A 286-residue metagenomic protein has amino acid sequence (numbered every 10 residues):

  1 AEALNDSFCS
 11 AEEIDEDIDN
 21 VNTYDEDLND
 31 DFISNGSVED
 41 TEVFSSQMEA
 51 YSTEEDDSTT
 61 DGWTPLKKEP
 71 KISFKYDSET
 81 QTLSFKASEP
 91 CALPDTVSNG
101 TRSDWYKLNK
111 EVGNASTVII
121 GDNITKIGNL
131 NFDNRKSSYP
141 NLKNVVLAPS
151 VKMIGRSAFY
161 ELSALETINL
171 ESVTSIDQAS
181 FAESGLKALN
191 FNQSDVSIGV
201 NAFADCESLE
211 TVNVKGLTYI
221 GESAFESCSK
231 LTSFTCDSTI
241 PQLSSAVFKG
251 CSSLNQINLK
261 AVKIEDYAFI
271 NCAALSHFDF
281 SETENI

Functional and structural regions predicted by a protein language model:
A1-K71: Low-complexity, acidic Ser/Thr/Pro-rich repeat tracts that form intrinsically disordered stalk/linker regions of very
I18, D30-D31, G36-E42, T80-P90 (+8 more regions): Structural signature of tandem-repeat unit edges
I18, N22-D25, S37, E42 (+6 more regions): N-terminal regions of proteins, emphasizing targeting and processing segments when present
E54-D57, V97-N99, T174, A224 (+3 more regions): Intrinsically disordered, low-complexity regions enriched in Ser/Pro/Gly/Gln/His and often acidic
G62, D104-W105, S138, S233: Residues in intrinsically disordered, low-complexity segments of regulatory proteins
P65-N129, D133: LRR flanking "cap" motifs
N109, V118, F132-S137, V145 (+6 more regions): A general structural signal for stabilizing positions within well-ordered secondary structure
N129-N131, G155-A158, D177-S180, V200-A202 (+3 more regions): Consensus positions within tandem repeat domains that build extended binding/scaffold surfaces
